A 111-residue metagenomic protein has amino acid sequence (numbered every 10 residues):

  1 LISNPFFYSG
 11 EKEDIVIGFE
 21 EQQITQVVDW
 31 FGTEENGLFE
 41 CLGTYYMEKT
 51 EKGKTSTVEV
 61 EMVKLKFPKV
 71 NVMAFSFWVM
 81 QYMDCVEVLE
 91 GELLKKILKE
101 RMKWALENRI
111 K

Functional and structural regions predicted by a protein language model:
L1-K111: Polybasic (Lys/Arg-rich)
